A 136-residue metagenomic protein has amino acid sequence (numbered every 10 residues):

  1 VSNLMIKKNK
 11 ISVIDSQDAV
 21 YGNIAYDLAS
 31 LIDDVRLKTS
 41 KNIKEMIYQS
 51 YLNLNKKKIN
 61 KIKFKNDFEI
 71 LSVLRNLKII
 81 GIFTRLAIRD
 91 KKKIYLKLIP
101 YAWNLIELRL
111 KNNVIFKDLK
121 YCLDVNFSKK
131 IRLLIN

Functional and structural regions predicted by a protein language model:
S2-L4: Hydrophobic residue at the +6 position relative to the catalytic HRD Asp in the kinase catalytic loop
I6-N9: Activation-loop N-terminal segment of eukaryotic-like protein kinases
I11, V20, L96-I99: A cross-family kinase active-site recognition segment
S12-S16, Y26: Activation loop entry of protein kinases
Y21-I59, V73-D90, A102-R109: Active-site activation/catalytic loop segments of kinase-like enzymes and analogous catalytic loops in related
K57-K61, V114-K117: Surface-exposed helix-capping loop/turn segments at secondary-structure junctions
N60-S72: All-alpha amphipathic helical-bundle segments outside canonical DNA-binding/catalytic cores that form hydrophobic
G81-N136: ATP/Mg2+ or Mg2+-diphosphate-binding catalytic cores that bind nucleotide phosphates or diphosphates via glycine-rich
